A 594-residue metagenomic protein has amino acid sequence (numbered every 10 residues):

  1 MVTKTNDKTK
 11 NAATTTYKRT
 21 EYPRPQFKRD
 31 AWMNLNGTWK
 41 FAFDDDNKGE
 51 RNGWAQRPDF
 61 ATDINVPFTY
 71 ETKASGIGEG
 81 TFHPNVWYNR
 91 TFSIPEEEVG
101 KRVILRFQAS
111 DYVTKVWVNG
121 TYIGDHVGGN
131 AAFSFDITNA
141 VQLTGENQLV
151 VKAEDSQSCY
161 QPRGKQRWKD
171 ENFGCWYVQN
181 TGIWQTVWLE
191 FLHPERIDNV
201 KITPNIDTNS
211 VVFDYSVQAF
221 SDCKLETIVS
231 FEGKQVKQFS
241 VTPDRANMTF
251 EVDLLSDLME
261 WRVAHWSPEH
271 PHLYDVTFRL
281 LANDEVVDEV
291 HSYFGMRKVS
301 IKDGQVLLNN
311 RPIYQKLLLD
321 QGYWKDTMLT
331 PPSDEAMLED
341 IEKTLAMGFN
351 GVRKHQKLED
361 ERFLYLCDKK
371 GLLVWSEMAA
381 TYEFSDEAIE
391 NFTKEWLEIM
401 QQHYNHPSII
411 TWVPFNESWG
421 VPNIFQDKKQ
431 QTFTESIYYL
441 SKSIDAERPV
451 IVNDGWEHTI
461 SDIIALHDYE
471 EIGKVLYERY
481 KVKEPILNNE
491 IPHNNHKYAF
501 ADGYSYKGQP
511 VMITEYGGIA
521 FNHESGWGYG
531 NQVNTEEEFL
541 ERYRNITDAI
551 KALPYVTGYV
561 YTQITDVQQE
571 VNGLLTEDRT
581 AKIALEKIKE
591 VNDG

Functional and structural regions predicted by a protein language model:
M1-K354, L366, V374, E395 (+5 more regions): Secreted/periplasmic carbohydrate-active enzymes, especially glycoside hydrolases
I341, G351-R579, K587: Substrate-binding/catalytic cleft of secreted carbohydrate-active enzymes, primarily glycoside hydrolases
